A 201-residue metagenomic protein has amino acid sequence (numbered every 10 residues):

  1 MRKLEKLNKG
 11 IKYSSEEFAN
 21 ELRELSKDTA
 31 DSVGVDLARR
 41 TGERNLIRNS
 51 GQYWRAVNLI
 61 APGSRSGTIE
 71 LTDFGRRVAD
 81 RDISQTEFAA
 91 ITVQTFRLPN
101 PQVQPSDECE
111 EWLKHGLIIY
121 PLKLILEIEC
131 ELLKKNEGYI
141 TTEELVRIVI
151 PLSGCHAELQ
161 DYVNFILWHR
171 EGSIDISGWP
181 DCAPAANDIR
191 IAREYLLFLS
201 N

Functional and structural regions predicted by a protein language model:
M1-N201: Donor-sugar nucleotide-binding helix/loop cap in glycosyltransferases
